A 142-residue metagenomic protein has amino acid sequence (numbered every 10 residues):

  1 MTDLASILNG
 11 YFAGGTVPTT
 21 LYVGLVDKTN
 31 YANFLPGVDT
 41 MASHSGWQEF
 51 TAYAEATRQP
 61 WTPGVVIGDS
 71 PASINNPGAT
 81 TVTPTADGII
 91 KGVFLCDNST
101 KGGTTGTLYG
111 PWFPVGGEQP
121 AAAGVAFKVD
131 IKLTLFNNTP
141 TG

Functional and structural regions predicted by a protein language model:
M1-G92, C96-G142: Small cysteine-rich, disulfide-bonded extracellular modules of the LU/uPAR three-finger superfamily and closely related
